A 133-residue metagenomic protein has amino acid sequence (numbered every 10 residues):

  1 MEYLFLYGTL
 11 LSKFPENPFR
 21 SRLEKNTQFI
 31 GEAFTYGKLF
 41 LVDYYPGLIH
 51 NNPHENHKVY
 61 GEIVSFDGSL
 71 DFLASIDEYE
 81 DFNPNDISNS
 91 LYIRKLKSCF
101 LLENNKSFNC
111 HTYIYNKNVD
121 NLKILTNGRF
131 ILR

Functional and structural regions predicted by a protein language model:
M1-R133: Glycine-aromatic micro-motifs
